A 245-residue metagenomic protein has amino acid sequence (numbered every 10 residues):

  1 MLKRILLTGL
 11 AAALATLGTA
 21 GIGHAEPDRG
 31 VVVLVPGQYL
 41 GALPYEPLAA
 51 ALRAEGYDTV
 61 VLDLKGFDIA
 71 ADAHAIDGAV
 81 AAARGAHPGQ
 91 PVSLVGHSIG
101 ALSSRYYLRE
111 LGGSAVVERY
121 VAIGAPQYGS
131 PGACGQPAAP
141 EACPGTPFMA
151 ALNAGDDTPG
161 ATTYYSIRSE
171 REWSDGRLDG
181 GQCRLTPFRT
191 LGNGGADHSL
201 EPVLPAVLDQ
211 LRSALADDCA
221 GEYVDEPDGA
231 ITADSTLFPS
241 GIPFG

Functional and structural regions predicted by a protein language model:
M1-A25: Secretory targeting and sorting signals
P27-P36, L43, A51-L64, A70-D157: Serine-dependent carboxylesterase/thioesterase catalytic core of lipase-like alpha/beta-hydrolase/SGNH enzymes
G37-Q38, S169: Structural motif
R109-G245: Helical cap/lid subdomain of alpha/beta-hydrolase-fold lipid enzymes that gates access to the catalytic pocket
